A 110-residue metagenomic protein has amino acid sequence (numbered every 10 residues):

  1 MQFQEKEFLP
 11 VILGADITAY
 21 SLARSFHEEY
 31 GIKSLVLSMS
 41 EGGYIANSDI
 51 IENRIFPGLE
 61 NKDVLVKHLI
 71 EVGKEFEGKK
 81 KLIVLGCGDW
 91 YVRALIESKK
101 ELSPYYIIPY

Functional and structural regions predicted by a protein language model:
M1-Y110: ATP-binding N-terminal substructure of ATP-dependent carboxylate-amine bond-forming enzymes
